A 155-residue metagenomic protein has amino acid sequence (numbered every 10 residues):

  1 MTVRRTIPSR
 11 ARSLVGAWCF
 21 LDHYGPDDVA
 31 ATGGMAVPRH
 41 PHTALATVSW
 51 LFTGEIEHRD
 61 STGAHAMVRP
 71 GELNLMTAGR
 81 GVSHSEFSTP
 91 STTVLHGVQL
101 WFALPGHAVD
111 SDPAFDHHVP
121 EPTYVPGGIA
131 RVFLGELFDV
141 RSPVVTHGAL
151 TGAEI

Functional and structural regions predicted by a protein language model:
M1-F52, V119-I155: A short glycine-rich, His/Asp/Glu-containing loop-to-beta-strand
V37, T62-A64, S85-P90: Catalytic micro-motifs at enzyme active sites that drive phosphoryl/nucleotidyl and oxygen chemistry
H40-H42, H58, H84: Histidine-centered active-site/metal-ligand motif
V48-P70, G79-V82: A short beta-strand-loop-beta hairpin characteristic of the jelly-roll/cupin
G79-A108: Ligand-binding loop in jelly-roll beta-barrel domains
L104-G128: Long amphipathic alpha-helical segments that form oligomerization/scaffold cores
